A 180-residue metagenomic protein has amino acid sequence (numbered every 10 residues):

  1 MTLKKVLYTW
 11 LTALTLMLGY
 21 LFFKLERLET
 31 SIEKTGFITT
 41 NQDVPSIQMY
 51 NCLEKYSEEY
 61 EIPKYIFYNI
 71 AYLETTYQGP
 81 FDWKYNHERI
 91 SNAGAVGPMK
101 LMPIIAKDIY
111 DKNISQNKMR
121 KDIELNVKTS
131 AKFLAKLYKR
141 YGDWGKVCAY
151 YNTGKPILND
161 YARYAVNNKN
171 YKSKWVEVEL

Functional and structural regions predicted by a protein language model:
M1-T15: N-terminal Sec-pathway targeting helices
K4, F23-E26: Short, intrinsically disordered low-complexity segments
T15-K24: Hydrophobic alpha-helical membrane-insertion segments, chiefly the h-region of N-terminal signal peptides
L25-L180: Catalytic glycan-binding domains that act on GlcNAc-containing polysaccharides
